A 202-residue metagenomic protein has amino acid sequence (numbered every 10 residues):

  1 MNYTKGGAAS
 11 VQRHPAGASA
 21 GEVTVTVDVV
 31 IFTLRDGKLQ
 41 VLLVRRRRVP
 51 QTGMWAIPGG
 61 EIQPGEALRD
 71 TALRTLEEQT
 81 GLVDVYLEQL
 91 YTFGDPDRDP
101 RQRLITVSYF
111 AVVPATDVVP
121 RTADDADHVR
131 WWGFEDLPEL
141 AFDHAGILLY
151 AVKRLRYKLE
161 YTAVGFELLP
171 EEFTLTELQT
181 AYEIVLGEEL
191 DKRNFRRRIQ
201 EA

Functional and structural regions predicted by a protein language model:
G7-P15: Short Pro/Gly-enriched beta-strand edge/turn motifs at strand-loop
G17-A56: N-terminal strand-loop-strand
T24, D84-V85, Q102-T106, D124-A126: Short connector loops at helix/strand junctions that flank enzyme active sites, especially segments positioning acidic
G59-E88, Y109, L178: The catalytic Nudix box helix
Y86-D97: Short, glycine/charge-rich beta-strand/loop segments that flank catalytic centers and engage negatively charged groups
P96-V119, A151-K153: Active-site-adjacent beta-strand/loop module that shapes the phosphate/pyrophosphate-binding cleft
F110-A111, P120-L155, L159, L168-A181 (+2 more regions): NUDIX/MutT-family hydrolases
T180-E189: Short helix-coil junctions and helix-kink-helix linkers
